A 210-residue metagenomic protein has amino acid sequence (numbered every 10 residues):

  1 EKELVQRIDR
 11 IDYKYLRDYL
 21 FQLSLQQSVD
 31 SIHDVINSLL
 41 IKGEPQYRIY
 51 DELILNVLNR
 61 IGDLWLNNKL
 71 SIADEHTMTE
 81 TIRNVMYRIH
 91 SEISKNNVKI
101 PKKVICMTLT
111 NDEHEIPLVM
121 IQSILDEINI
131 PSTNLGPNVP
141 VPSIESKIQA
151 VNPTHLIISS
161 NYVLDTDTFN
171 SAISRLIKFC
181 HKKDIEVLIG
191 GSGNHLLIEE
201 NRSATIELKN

Functional and structural regions predicted by a protein language model:
E1-S94: Long amphipathic alpha-helical segments
N68-S71, T77, N84-N210: C-terminal regulatory/effector modules of DNA-binding transcriptional regulators
